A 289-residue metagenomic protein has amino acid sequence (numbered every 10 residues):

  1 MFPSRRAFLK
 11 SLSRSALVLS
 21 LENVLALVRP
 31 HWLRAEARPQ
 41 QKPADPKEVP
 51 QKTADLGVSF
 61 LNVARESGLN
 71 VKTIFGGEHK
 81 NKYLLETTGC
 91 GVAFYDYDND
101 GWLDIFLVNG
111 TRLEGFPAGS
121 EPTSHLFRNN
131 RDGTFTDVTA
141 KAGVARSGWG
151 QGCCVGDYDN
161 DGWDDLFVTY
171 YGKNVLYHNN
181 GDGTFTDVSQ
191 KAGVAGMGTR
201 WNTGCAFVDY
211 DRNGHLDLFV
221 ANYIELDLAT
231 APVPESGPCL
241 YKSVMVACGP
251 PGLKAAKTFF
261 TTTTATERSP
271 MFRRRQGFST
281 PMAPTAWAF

Functional and structural regions predicted by a protein language model:
M1-F289: Acidic, glycine/proline-rich Ca2+-coordinating loop motifs
